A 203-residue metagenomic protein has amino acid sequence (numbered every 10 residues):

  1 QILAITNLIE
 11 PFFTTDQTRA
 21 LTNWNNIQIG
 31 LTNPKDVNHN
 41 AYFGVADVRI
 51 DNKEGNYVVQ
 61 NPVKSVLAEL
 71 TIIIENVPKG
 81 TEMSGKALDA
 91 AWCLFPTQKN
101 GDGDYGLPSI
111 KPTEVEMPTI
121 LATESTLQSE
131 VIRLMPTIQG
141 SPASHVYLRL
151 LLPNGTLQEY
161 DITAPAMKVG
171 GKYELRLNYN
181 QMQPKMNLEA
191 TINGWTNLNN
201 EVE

Functional and structural regions predicted by a protein language model:
Q1-E69: Short, low-hydrophobicity acidic/polar segments
Q1-Q17, T81-G171, T196-E203: Tryptophan-paired
L3, V58-Q60, E69-I73, Y147-R149 (+1 more regions): Beta-strand secondary-structure signal
P34-D36, M167-Y179: Low-complexity, Pro/Ser/Thr- and charge-rich linker/hinge segments at domain boundaries
D47-D51, Q60-P62, I73, E116 (+4 more regions): Generic structural detector for well-ordered beta-strands
I73-E82: Structural motif
Y179-E203: Intrinsically disordered, low-complexity repeat and linker tracts
